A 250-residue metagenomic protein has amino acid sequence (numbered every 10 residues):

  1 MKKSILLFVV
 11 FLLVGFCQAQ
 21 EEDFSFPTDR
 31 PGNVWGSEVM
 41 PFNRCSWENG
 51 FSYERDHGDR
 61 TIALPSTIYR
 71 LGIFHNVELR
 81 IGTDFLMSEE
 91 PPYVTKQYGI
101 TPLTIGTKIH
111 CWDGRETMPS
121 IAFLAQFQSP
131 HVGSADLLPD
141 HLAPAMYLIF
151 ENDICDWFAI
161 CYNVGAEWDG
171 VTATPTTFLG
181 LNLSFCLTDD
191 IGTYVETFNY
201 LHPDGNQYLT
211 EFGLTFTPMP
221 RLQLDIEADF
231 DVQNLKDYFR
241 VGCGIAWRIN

Functional and structural regions predicted by a protein language model:
S4-V14: Sec-dependent N-terminal signal peptides
G15-A19: Sec/Tat signal peptide C-region and signal peptidase I cleavage site
Q20-N250: Transmembrane beta-barrel domains of Gram-negative outer membranes and organellar outer membranes
